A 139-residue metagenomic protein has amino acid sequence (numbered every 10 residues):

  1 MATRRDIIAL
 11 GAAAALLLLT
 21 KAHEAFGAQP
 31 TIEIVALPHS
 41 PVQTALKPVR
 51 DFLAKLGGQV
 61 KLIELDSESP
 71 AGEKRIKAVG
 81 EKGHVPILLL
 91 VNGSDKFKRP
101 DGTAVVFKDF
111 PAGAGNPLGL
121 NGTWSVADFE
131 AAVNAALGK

Functional and structural regions predicted by a protein language model:
M1, L19-I34: C-terminal segment of N-terminal export signals and the immediately downstream linker at the start of the mature
M1-A14: N-terminal secretory signal peptides and thylakoid transit peptides that target proteins across membranes
A28-D51: Local sequence-structure signature of Cys/Sec-based thiol-disulfide redox active-site neighborhoods
V35-S40, E64, A114-T123: Second-shell loop/turn segments in exported
L46-I63: Conserved helix-turn-beta segment immediately C-terminal to the redox Cys motif in thioredoxin-like folds
V60-G72: Thiol-based oxidoreductase modules, predominantly thioredoxin-like and allied folds used for disulfide exchange
E73-A104: Structural alpha/beta surface segment adjacent to cysteine/selenocysteine redox centers across thiol/disulfide enzymes
S94-G138: Non-catalytic, surface beta->alpha helical segment in thiol-disulfide oxidoreductase systems
